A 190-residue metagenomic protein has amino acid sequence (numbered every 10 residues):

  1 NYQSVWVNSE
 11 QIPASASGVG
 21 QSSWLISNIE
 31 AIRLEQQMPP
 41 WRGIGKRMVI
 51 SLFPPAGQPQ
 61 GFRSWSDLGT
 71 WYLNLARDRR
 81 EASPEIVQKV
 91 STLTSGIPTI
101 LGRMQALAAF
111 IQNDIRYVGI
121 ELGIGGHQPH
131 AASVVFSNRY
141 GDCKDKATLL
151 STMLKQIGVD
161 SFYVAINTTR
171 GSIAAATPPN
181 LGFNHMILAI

Functional and structural regions predicted by a protein language model:
N1-G125: Secretory-pathway-linked proteins and extracytosolic
V19-W24, S51-P55, V134-N138, T148 (+1 more regions): Short, surface-exposed, polar/charged, turn-prone segments marking secondary-structure boundaries
G61, S83, I100, M104 (+4 more regions): Active-site-proximal structural scaffolding
R63, L73, A106, D142-M153: Short amphipathic alpha-helical face segments that pack within enzyme cores and frequently flank/anchor catalytic
D78, S95, V135-D142: Conserved aromatic-histidine-acidic binding/catalytic patches
D78-I86, R103, P129, K155-G158 (+1 more regions): Extended non-catalytic domains of envelope/secretory-pathway proteins
P84-Q88, R116-R139, T169, P179: Short, conserved helix/loop micro-motifs enriched in His/Cys and acidic residues
A109, D145-I190: Hydrophobic/aromatic-rich core segments of domains that either
